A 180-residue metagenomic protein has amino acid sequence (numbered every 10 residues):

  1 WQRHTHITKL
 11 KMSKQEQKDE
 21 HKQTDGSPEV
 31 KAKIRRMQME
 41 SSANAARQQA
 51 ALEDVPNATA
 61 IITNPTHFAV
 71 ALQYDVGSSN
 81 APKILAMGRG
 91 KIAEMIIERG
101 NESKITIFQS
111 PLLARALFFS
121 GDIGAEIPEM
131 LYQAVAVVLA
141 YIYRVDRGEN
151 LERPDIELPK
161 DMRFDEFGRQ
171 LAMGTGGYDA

Functional and structural regions predicted by a protein language model:
W1-G88, A93-I97, I107, P111-F119 (+1 more regions): N-terminal cationic and glycine-rich segments that engage phosphates or anionic surfaces
